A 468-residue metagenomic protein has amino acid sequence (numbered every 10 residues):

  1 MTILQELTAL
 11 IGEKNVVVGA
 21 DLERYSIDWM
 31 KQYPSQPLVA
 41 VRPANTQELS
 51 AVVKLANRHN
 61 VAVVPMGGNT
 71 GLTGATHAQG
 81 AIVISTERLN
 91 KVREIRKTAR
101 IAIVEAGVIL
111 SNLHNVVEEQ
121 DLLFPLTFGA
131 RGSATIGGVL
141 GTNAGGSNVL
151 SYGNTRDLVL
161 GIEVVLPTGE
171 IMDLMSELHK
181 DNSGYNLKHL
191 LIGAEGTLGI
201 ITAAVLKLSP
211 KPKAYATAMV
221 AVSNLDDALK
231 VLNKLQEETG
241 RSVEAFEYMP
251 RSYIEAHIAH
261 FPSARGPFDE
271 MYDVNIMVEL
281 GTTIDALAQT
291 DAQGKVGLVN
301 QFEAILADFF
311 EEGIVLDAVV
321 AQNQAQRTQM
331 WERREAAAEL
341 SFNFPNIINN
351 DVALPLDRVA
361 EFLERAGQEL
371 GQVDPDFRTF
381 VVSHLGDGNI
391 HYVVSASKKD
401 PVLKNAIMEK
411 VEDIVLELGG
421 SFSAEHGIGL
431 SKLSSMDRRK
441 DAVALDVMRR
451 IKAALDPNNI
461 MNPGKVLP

Functional and structural regions predicted by a protein language model:
M1-M66, T70-P468: Noncatalytic alpha-helical scaffold of FAD-dependent oxidoreductases
